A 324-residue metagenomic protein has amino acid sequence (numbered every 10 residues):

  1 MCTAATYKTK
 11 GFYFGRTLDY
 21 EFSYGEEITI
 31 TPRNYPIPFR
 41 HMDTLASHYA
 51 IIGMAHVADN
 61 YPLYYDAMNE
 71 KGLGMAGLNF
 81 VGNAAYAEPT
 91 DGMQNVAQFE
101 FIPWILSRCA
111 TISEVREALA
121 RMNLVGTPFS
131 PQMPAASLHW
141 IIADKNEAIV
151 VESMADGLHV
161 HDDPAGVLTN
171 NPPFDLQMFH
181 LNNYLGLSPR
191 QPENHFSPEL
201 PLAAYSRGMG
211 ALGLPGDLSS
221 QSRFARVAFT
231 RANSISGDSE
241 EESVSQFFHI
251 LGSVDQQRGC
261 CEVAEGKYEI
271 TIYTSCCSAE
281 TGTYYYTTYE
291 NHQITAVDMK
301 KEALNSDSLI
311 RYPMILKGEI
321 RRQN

Functional and structural regions predicted by a protein language model:
M1-M93, G126, P313-I315, R322-N324: A contiguous strand-loop segment
M1-Y13, T127-P128, A135-A136, D144-E147 (+1 more regions): C-terminus-biased signal that marks the final domain/tail of proteins
G15, A76-G77, V151-E152, Y285-T287: Beta-strand residues in well-ordered beta-sheet regions across diverse protein folds
Y20-F22, V81-N83, D156-H159, G166 (+1 more regions): Short, surface-exposed beta-strand-loop junctions and turns on beta-sheet-rich folds
M68, I149-S153, S275: Broad, structure-driven detector of short, well-ordered beta-strand segments within folded domains
G92-P128, E240-F248: Proteins synthesized as precursors that undergo proteolytic processing into mature forms
R121-H159: Catalytic cofactor-binding cores of redox enzymes
